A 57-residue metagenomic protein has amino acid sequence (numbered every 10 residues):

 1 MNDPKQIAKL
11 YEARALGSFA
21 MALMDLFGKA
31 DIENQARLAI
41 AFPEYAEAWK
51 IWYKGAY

Functional and structural regions predicted by a protein language model:
M1-D25: N-terminal acidic leader/helix
M1-D3, Y53-Y57: Short intrinsically disordered terminal tails
S18-G55: Short, charge-rich amphipathic interface segments used for partner binding and complex assembly
